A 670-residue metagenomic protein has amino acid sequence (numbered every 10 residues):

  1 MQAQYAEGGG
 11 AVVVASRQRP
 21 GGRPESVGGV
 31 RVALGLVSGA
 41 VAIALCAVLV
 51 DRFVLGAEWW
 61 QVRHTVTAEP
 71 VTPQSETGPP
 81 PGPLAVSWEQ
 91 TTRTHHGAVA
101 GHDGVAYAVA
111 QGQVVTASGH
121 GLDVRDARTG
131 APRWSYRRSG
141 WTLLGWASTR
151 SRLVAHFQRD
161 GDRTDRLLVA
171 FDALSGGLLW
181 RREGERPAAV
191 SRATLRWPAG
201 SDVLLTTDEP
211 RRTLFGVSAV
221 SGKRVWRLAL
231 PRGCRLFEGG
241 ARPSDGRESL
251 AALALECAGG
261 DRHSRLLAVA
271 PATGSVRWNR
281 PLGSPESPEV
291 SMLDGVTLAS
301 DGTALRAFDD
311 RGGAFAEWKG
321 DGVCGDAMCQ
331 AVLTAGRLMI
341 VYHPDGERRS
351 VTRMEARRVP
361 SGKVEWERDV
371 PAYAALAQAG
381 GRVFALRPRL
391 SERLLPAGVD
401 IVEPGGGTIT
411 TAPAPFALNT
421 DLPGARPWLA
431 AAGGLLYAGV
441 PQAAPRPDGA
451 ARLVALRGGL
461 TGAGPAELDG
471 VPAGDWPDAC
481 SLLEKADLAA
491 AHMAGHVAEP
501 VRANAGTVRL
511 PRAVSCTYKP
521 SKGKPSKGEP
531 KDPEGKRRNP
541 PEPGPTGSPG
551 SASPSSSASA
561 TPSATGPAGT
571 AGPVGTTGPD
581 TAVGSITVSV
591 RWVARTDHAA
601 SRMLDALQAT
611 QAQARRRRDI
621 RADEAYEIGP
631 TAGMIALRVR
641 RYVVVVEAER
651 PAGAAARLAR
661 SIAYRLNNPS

Functional and structural regions predicted by a protein language model:
Q2-E7, V14-A15, R31, V48-V71 (+10 more regions): Repeat-blade elements of multi-bladed beta-propeller folds
Q18-A44: N-terminal export and membrane-targeting signals
E25-V32, D51-Y107, G112-Q113, A117-T142 (+7 more regions): Aromatic (tryptophan-biased) beta-strands that constitute blades/sheets of beta-rich domains
L55-W134, V440, R446-G523, A659 (+1 more regions): Extracytoplasmic low-complexity, Pro/Thr/Ser/Ala/Gly-rich segments that lie immediately after a secretion/anchoring
A127-T129, D172-S175, S218-S221, A270-T273 (+3 more regions): Short loop/turn segments that connect beta-strands within beta-propeller blades
S350-T420, T581-E624: Intrinsically disordered, low-complexity segments enriched in Gly and acidic/Ser/Thr residues that form flexible
L435-P445, G449-V454, G462-A466, A612-S670: A short, solvent-exposed beta-edge/loop patch
A498-E627, V639: Short, solvent-exposed recognition patches
